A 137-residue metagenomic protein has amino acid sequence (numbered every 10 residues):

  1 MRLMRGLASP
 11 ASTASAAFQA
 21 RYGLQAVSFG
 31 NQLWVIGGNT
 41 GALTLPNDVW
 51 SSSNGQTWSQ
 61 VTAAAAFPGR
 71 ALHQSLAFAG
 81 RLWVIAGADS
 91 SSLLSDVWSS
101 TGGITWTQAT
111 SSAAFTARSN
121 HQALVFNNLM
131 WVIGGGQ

Functional and structural regions predicted by a protein language model:
M1-Q137: Kelch-like beta-propeller repeat domains
